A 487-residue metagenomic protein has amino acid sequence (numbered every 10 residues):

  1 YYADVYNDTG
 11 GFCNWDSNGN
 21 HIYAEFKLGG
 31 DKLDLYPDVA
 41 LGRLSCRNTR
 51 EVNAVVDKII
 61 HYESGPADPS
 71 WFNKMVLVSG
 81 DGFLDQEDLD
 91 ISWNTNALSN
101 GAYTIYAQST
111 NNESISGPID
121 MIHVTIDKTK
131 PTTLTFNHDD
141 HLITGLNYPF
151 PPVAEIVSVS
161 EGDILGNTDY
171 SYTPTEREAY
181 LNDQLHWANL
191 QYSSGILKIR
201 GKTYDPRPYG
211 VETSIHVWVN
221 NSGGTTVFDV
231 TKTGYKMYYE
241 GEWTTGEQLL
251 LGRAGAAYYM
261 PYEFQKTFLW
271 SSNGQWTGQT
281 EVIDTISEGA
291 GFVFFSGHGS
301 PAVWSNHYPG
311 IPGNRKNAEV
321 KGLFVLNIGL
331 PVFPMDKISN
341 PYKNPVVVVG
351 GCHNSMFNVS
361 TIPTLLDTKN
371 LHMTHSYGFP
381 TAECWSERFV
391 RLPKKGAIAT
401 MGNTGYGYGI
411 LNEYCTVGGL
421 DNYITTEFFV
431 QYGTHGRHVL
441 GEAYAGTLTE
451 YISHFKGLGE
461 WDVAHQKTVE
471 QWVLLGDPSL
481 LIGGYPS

Functional and structural regions predicted by a protein language model:
Y1-E87, S92, S114, T125-P131 (+5 more regions): Cysteine-dependent hydrolase recognition
Q86-A254, Y258: Long, low-complexity serine/threonine/glycine- and acidic-rich segments characteristic of extracellular
